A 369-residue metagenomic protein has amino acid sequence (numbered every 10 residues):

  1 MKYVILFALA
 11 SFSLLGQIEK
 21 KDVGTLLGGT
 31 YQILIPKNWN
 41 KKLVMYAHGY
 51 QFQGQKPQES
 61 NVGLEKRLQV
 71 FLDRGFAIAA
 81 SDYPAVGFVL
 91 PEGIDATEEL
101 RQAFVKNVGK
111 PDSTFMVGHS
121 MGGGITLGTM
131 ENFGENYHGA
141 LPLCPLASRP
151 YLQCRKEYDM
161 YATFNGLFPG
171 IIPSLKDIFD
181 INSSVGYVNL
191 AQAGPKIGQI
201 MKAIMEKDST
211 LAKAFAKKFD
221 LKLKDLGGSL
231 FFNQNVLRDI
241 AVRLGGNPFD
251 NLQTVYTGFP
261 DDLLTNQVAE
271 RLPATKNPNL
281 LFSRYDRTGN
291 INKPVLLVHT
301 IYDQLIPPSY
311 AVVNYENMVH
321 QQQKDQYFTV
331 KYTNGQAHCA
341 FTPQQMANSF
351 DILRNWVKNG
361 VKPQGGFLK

Functional and structural regions predicted by a protein language model:
Q17-W39, T265-R271: N-terminal cap/lid segment of alpha/beta-hydrolase-fold proteins
K41-Q51: Short beta-strand element of the alpha/beta-hydrolase
V89-V108, D351: Alpha/beta-hydrolase active-site loop
D112-F168: Primarily recognizes the serine-hydrolase "nucleophile elbow" in alpha/beta-hydrolase and SGNH/GDSL folds
L146-D286: Accessory cap/linker subdomain of secreted extracellular hydrolases
L297-H299, D303: Short beta-strand/loop motif that positions the catalytic acidic residue of the alpha/beta-hydrolase fold
L305-Y310: Conserved alpha/beta-hydrolase "acid-adjacent" motif
Y327-T342, R354: Histidine-bearing beta->alpha loop at or near hydrolase active sites
